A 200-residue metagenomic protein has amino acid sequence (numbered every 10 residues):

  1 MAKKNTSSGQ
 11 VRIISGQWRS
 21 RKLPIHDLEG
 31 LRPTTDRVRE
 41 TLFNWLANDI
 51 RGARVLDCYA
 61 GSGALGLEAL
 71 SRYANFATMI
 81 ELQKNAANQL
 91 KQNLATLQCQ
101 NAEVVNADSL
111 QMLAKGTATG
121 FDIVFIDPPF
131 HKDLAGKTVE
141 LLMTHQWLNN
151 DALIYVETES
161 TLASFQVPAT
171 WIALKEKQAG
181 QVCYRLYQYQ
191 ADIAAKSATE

Functional and structural regions predicted by a protein language model:
M1-E200: Class I S-adenosyl-L-methionine-dependent methyltransferase catalytic core
